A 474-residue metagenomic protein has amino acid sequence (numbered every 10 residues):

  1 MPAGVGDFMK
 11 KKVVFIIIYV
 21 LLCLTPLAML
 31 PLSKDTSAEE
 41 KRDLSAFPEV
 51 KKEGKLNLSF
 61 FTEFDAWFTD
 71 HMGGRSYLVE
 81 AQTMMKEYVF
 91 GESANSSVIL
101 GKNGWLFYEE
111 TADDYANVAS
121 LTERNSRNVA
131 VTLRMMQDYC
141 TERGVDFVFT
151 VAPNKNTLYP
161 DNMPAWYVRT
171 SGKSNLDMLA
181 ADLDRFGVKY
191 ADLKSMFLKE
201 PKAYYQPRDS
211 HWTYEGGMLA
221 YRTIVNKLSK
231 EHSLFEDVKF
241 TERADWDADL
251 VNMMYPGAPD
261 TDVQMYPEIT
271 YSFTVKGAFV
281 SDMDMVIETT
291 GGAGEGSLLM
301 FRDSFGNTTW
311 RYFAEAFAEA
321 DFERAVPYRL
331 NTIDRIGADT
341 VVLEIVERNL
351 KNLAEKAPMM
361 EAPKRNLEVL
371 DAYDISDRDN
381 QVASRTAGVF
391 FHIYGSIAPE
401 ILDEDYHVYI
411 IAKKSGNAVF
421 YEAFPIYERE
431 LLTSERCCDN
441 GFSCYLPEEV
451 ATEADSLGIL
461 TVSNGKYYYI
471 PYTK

Functional and structural regions predicted by a protein language model:
P2-K474: Extracellular glycan-modifying ectodomains
